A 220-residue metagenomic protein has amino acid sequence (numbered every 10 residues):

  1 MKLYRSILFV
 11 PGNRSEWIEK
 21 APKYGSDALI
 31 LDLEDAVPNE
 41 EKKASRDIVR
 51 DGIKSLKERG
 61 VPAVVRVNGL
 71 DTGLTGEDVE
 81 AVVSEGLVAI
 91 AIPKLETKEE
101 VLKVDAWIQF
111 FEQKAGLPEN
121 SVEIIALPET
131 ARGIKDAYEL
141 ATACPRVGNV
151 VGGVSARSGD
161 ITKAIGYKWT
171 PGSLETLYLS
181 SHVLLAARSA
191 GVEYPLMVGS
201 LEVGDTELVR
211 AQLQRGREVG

Functional and structural regions predicted by a protein language model:
M1-G220: Expand to "…catalyze enediolate/carbanion chemistry for C-C bond making/breaking, isomerization, decarboxylation
